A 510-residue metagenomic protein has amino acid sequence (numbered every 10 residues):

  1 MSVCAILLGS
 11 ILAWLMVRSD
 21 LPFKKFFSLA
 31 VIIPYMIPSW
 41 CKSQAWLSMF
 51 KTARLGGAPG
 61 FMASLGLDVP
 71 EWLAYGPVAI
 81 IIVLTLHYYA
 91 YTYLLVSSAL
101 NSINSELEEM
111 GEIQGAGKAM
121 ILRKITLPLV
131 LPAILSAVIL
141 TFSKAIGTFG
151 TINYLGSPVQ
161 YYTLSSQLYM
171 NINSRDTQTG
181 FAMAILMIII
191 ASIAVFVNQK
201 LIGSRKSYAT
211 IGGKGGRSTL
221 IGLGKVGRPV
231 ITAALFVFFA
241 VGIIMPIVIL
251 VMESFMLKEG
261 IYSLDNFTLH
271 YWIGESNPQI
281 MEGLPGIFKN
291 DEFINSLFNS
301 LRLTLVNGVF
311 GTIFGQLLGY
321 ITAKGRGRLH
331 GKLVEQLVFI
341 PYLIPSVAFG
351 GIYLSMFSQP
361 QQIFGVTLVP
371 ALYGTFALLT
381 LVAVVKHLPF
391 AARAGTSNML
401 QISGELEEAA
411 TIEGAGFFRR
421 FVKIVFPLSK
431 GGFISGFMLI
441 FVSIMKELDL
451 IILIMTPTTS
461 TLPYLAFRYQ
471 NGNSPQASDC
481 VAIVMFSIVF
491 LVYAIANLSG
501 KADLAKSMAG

Functional and structural regions predicted by a protein language model:
M1-L100, L129-F149, Y154, A182-Q199 (+7 more regions): Membrane-water interface segments at the C-terminal ends of transmembrane alpha-helices in multi-pass inner-membrane
S19, I103-V130, G325-R326, I402 (+3 more regions): Short helix-to-coil transition segments within interhelical loops that connect adjacent transmembrane helices
K51, F149-R175, I261-F267, P370 (+2 more regions): Glycine-rich helix-loop "coupling/hinge" segments at transmembrane-helix boundaries in multipass transporters
M110, K206-G213, Q316, Y320: Cytoplasmic membrane-interface regions of multi-pass membrane proteins
G111-A119, R123-T151, V159-S165: Ordered, small/hydrophobic-rich secondary-structure cores
G117, K206-G222, E259-I280, G416: Juxtamembrane inter-helical linkers in multi-pass membrane proteins
K200-V237, L329-G331, L498-G510: Transmembrane alpha-helical segments of polytopic membrane transport and secretion proteins
